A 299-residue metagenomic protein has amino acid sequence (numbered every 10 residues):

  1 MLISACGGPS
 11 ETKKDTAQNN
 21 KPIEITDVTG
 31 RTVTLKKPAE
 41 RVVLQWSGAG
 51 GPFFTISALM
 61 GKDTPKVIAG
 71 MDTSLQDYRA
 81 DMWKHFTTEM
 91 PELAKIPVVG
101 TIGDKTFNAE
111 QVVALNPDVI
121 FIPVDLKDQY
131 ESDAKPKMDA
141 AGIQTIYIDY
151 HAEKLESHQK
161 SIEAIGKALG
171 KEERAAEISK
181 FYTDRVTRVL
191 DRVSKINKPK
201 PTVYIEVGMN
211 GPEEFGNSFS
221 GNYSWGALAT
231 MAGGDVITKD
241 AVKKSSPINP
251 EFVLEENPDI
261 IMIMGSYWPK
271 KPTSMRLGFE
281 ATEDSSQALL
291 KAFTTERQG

Functional and structural regions predicted by a protein language model:
L2-A5: C-terminal motif of bacterial Sec signal peptides marking the signal peptidase cleavage site
G7-G299: N-terminal ligand-binding lobe of clamshell/alpha-beta domains
